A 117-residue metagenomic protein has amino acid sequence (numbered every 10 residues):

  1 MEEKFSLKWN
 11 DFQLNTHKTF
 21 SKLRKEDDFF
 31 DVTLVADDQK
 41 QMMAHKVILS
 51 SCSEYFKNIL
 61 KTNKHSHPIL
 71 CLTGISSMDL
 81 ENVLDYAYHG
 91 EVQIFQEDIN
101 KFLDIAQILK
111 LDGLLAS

Functional and structural regions predicted by a protein language model:
M1-A44, M78, N82-K101, A116: N-terminal BTB/POZ boundary and linker segment
M42-K61: Compact alpha/beta protein-protein interaction domains typified by the UBC
S50, G74-M78: Alpha-helix N-cap/helix-start motif at coil-to-helix transitions, marked by capping-box chemistry
S53-E54, P68-I69, H89-Q93: Short, low-complexity, polar/charged sequence segments that are solvent-exposed and flexible
I59-G74: Interdomain boundary/hinge elements
H65, L114-S117: Alpha-helical protein-protein interaction/assembly modules
F102, A106: AAA+ P-loop ATPase catalytic core
L109-D112: Ligand-binding face of N-terminal immunoglobulin V-set domains in extracellular IgSF glycoproteins
